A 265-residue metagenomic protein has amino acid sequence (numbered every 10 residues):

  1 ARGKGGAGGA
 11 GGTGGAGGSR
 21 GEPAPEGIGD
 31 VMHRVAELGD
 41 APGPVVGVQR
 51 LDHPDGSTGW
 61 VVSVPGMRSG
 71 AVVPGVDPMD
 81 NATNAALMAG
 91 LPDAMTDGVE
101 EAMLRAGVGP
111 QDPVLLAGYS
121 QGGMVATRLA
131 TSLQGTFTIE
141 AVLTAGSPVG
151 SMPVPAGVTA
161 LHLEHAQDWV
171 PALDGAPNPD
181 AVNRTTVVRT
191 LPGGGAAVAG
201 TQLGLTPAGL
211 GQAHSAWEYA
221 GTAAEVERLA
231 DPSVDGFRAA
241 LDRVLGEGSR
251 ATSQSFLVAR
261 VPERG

Functional and structural regions predicted by a protein language model:
A1-G6, G14-D112, Q134-G265: Alpha/beta hydrolase fold serine-hydrolase catalytic domain that processes acyl esters and thioesters
A117-T127: Gly/Ala-rich beta-loop-alpha elbow adjacent to hydrolase catalytic centers
R128, S132: Active-site signature of alpha/beta-hydrolase-fold catalytic machinery across serine- and Asp/Cys-nucleophile hydrolases
